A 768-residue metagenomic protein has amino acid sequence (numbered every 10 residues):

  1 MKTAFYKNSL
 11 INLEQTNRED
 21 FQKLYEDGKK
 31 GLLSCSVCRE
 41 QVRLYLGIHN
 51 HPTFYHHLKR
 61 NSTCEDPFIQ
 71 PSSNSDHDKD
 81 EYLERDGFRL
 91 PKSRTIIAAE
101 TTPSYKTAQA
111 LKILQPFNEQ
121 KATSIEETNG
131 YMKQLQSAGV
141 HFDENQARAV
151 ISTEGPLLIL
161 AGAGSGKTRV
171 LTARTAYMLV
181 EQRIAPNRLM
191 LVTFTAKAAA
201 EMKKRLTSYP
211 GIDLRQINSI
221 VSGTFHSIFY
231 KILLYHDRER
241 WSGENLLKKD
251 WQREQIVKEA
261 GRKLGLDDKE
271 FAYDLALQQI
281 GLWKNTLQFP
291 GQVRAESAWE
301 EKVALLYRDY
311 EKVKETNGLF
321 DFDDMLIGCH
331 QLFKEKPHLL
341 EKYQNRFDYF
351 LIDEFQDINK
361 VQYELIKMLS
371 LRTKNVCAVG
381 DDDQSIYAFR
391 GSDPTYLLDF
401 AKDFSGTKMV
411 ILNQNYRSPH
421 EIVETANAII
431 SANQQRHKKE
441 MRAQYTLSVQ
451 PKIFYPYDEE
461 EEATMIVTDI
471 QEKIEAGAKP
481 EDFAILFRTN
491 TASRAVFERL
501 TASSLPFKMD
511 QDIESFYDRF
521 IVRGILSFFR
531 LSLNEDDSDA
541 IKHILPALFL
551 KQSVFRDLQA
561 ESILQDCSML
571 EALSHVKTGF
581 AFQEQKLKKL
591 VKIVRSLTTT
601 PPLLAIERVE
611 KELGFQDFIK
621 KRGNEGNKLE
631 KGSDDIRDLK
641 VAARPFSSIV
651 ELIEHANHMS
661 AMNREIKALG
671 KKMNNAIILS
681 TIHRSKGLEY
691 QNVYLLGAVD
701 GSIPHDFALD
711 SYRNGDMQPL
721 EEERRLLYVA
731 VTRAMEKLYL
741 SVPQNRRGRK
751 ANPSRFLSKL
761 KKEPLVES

Functional and structural regions predicted by a protein language model:
L24, T224-F229, E354, V379 (+2 more regions): Conserved helicase core region in the C-terminal RecA-like lobe
R85, R89-S124, Q134-Q136, S702-S768: Accessory/regulatory regions of helicases
T101-E239, E341, E424-N427, T732: P-loop NTPase Walker
T128-N129, M178-C329, K374: A basic/glycine-biased coupling hinge at the interface between accessory DNA-binding modules
Y131-I151, G155-L160, M190, A298-D399 (+2 more regions): Conserved helicase NTPase motor core
T168-L171, G406-K408, Q414-P506, L533: Helicase P-loop NTPase motor core
L447-S448, A478-P602: ATPase/helicase motor core of nucleic-acid motors
H575-R684, H705, P764-E767: Accessory C-terminal helicase-associated subdomains
